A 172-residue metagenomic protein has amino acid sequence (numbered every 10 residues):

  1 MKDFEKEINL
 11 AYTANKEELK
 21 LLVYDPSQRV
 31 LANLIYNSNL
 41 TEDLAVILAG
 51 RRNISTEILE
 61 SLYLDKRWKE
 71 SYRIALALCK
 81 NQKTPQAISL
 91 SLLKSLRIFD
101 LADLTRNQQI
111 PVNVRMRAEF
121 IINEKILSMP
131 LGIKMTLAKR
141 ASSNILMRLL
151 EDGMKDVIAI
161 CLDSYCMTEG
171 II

Functional and structural regions predicted by a protein language model:
M1-I172: Alpha-helical scaffold segments
